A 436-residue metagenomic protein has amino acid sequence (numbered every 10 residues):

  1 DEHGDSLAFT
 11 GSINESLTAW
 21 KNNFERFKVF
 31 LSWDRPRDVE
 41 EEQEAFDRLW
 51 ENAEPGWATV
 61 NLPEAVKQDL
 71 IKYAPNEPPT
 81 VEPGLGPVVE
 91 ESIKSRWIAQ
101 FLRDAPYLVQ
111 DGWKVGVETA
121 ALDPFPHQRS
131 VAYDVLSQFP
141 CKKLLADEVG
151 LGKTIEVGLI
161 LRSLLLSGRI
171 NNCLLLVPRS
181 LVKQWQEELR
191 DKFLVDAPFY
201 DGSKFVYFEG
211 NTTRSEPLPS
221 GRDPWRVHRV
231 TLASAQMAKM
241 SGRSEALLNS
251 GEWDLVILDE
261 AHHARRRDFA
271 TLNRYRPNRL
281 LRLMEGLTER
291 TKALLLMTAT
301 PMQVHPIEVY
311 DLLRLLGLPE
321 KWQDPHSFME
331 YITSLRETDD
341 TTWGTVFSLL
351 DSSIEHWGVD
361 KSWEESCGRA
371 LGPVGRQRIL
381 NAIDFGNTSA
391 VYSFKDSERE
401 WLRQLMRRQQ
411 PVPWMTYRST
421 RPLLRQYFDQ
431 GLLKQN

Functional and structural regions predicted by a protein language model:
E2-G84: Signature of lipid phosphatidyltransferase scaffolds
A53-K143, H228-V230, A235, G251-D254: Charged, low-complexity
Y107-H127, Y133, T154-E156, R162-G286 (+1 more regions): SF2 helicase/translocase NTPase motor core, specifically the RecA-like lobe 1 inter-motif segment between Walker
P140-I160: Walker A/P-loop
K143-A146, L174, L295: Short hydrophobic/aromatic beta-strand immediately N-terminal to the Walker A/P-loop
T288-H305: Conserved helicase ATPase motor motifs in RecA-like P-loop NTPase domains
V309-W322: A short helix-turn-beta junction within AAA+ P-loop NTPase domains corresponding to the substrate/partner-engaging
I379-N436: Conserved helicase/translocase motor-coupling segment
